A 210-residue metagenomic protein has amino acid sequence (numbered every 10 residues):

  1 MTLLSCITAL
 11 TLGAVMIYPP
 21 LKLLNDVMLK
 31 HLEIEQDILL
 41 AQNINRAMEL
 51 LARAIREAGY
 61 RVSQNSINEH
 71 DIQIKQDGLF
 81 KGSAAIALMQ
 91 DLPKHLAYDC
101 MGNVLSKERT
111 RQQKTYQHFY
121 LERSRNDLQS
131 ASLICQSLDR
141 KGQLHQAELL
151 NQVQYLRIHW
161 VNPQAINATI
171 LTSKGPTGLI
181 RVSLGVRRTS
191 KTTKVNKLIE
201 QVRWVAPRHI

Functional and structural regions predicted by a protein language model:
M1-Y60: Aliphatic-rich helix starts adjacent to a transmembrane/signal segment
E33, I55-S83: Short, glycine/small-hydrophobic-rich surface segments
L39, D77-L79, L92, K141-I210: Short linear sequence signals and composition-biased patches located at protein termini or domain-edge surfaces
D71-H159, L198: Surface-exposed loop/linker segments characteristic of extracytoplasmic
